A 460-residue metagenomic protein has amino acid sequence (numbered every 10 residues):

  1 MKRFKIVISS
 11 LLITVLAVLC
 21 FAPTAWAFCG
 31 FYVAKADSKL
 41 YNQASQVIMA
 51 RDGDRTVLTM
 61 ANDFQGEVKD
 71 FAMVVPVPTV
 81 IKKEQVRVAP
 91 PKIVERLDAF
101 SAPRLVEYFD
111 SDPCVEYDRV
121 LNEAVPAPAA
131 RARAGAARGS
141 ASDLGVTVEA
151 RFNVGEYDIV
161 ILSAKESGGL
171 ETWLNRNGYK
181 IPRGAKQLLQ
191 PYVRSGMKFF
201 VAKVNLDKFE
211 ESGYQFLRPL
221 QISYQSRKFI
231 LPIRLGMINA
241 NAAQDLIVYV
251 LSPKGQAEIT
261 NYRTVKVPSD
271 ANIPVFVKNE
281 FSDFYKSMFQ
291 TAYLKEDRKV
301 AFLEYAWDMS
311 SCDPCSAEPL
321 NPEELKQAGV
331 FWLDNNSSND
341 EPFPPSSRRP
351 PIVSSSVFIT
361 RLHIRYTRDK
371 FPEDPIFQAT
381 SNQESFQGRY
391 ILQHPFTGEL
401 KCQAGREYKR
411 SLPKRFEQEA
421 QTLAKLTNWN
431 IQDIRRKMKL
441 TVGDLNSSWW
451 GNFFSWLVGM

Functional and structural regions predicted by a protein language model:
M1-L12: Bacterial N-terminal signal peptides that target proteins for export
V15-A25: C-terminal segment of classical bacterial N-terminal signal peptides
A22, V120-E210, R435: Long alpha-helical, hydrophobic tracts
W26, G30-L40, I181-T422, L426 (+2 more regions): Accessory, solvent-exposed terminal regions and/or long lumenal/extracellular loops of proteins
V33-A50, G135-T147: Short, compositionally biased low-complexity segments enriched in polar/charged residues
M49-P113, L170-P191, G196: Surface-exposed, glycine/proline- and aromatic-rich loop segments on solvent-exposed faces across compartments
T56, G155-I159, W429-N430: Loop/turn elements at helix/coil->beta-strand transitions in domains of secreted/extracellular proteins
R87-V154, N335-P342, S346-P351: A cross-kingdom signal targeting lumenal/periplasmic-facing segments of multi-pass membrane and secretory-pathway
